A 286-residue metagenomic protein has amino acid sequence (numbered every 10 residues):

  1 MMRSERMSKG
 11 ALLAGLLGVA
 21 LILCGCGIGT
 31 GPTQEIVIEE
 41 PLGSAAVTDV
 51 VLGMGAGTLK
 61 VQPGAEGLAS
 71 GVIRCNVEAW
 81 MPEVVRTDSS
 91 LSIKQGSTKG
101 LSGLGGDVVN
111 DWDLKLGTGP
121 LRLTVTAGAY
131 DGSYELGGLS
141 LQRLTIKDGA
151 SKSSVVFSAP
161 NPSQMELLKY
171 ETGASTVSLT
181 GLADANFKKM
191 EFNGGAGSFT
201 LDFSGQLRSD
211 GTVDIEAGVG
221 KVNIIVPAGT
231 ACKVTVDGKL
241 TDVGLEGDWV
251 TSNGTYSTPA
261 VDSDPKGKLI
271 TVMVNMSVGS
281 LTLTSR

Functional and structural regions predicted by a protein language model:
R3-A14: Bacterial N-terminal signal peptides that target proteins for export
I22-G25: C-terminal motif of bacterial Sec signal peptides marking the signal peptidase cleavage site
G27-G29: Bacterial signal peptide processing site
G31-T33: Interaction-prone helical segments in low-complexity regions
E35-G43, V72-R74, A79-M81, S90-V108 (+1 more regions): Short, surface-exposed interaction patches in beta-rich subdomains that mediate adhesion/assembly near membranes
T48-L68: Post-signal-peptide N-terminal segment of Sec-exported extracytoplasmic proteins
W80-R86, L114: Short, exposed beta-strand/loop patches in secreted or surface proteins that constitute
T124-S163, K169: Right-handed parallel beta-helix
